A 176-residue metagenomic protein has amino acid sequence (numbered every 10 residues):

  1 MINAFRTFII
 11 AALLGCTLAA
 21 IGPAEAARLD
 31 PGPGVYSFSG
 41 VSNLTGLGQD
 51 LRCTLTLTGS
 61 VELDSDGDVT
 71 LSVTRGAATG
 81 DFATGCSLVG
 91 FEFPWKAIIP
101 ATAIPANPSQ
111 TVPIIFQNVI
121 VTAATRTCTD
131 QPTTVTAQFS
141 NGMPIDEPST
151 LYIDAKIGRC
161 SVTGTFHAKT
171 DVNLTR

Functional and structural regions predicted by a protein language model:
M1-T7: Positively charged n-region of N-terminal signal peptides that target proteins for export
F8-A19: Bacterial N-terminal signal peptides
L18, D30, L51, A106-P108 (+1 more regions): A generic structural signal for short, solvent-exposed coil/turn residues that cap or connect secondary-structure
G22-T79, R159-R176: N-terminal segment immediately downstream of the Sec signal-peptide cleavage site in secreted/extracellular proteins
L55-Q138: Predominantly extracellular/secreted and cell-surface proteins with exposed, flexible low-complexity segments
A106-R176: Mature, soluble, non-transmembrane domains
